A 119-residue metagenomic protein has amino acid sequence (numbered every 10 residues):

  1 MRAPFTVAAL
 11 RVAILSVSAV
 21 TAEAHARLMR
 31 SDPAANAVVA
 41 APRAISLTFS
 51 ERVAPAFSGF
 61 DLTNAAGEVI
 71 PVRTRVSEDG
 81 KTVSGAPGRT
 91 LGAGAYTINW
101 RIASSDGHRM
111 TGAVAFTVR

Functional and structural regions predicted by a protein language model:
M1-L10: Bacterial N-terminal signal peptides that target proteins for export
A19-T21: N-terminal signal peptide c-region/cleavage motif recognized by signal peptidases
A37-A41: Short, solvent-exposed loop/linker segments at the N-terminal edge of repeated beta-sheet extracellular domains
I45-L47, E51-P71: Short, surface-exposed alpha-helix to beta-strand junction/turn motifs within ectodomains of secreted and cell-envelope
D79-G85: Aromatic sugar-binding surface patches on proteins that engage polysaccharides or sugar-phosphate polymers
P87, G92-R101: A glycine-anchored, Pro-Gly-centered beta-turn/N-cap motif
A115-R119: Short beta-strand edge segments in extracellular beta-sheet folds
